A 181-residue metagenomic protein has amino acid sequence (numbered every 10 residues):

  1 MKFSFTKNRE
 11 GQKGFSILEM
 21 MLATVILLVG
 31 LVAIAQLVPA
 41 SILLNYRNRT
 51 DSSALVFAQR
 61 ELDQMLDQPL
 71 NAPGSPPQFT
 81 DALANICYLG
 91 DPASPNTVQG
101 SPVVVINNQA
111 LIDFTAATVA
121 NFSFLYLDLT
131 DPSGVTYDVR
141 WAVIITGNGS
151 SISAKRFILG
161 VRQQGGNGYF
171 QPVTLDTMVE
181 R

Functional and structural regions predicted by a protein language model:
M1, M20-M21, M65, M178: Detector for methionine-enriched segments
M1-F15: N-terminal leader/signal peptides at the extreme start of proteins
S4-K7, A23, F170: Exposed boundary/loop context
F15-Q59: Aliphatic-rich helix starts adjacent to a transmembrane/signal segment
R49-S52, V56-R181: Low-complexity, Gly/Pro-rich coil/beta segments used as flexible assembly/activation regions
